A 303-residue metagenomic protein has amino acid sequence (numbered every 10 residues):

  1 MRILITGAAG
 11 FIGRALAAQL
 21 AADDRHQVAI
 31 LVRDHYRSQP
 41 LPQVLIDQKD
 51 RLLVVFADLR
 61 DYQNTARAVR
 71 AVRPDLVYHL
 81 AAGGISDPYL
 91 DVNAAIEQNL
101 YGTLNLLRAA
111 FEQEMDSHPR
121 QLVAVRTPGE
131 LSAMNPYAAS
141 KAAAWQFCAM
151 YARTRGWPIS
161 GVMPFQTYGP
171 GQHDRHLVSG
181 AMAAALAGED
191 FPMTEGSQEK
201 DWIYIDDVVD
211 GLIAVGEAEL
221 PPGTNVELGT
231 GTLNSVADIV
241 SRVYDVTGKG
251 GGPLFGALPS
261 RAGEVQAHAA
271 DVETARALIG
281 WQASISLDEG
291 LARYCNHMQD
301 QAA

Functional and structural regions predicted by a protein language model:
M1-L76: N-terminal Rossmann/SDR dinucleotide-binding element
D23, L287-A303: Amphipathic terminal alpha-helices
I30, E195, G223-V226, N234-S241 (+1 more regions): C-terminal "lid/loop" region of Rossmann-like NAD(P)-dependent oxidoreductases
V77-H79, G83, E97, Y101-A138 (+1 more regions): Conserved Rossmann-fold NAD(P)-dependent oxidoreductase catalytic core, especially the SDR/UDP-sugar
S117-T127, F147-P170: Conserved beta-loop-beta element that borders a ligand/cofactor-binding pocket
A139, G161, Q172-A183, T194-A214 (+3 more regions): Substrate-positioning beta->alpha
A142, T167-S179, E189, I205-D206 (+3 more regions): Glycine/proline-rich active-site loop of Rossmann-fold NAD(P)-dependent oxidoreductases
I205, A237, L258-Q282, S286-E289 (+1 more regions): Conserved C-terminal active-site "lid" loop/helix of NAD(P)H-dependent oxidoreductases that clamps the redox cofactor
